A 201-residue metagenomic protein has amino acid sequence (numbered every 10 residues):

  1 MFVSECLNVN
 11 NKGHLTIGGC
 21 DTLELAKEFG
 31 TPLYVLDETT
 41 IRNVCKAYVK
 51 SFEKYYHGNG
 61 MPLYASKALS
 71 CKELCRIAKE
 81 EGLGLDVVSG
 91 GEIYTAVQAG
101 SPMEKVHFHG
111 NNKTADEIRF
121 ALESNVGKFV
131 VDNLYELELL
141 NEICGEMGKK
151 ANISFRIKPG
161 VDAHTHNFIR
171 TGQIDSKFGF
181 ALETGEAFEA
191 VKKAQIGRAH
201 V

Functional and structural regions predicted by a protein language model:
M1-N152, F188, G197: A charged N-terminal "starter" segment
N152-F155, P159-G185, V191: Phosphate/diphosphate-binding glycine-rich loops and adjacent basic-rich segments that engage nucleotide
A199-V201: Conserved small/polar residues in nucleotide/adenosyl-binding loops
